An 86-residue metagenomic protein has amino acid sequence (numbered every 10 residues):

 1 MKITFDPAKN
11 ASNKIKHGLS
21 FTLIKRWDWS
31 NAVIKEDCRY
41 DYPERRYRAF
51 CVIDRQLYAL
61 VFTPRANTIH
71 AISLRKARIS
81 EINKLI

Functional and structural regions predicted by a protein language model:
M1-I86: Ribonuclease/tRNase effector modules and their secretory precursors
